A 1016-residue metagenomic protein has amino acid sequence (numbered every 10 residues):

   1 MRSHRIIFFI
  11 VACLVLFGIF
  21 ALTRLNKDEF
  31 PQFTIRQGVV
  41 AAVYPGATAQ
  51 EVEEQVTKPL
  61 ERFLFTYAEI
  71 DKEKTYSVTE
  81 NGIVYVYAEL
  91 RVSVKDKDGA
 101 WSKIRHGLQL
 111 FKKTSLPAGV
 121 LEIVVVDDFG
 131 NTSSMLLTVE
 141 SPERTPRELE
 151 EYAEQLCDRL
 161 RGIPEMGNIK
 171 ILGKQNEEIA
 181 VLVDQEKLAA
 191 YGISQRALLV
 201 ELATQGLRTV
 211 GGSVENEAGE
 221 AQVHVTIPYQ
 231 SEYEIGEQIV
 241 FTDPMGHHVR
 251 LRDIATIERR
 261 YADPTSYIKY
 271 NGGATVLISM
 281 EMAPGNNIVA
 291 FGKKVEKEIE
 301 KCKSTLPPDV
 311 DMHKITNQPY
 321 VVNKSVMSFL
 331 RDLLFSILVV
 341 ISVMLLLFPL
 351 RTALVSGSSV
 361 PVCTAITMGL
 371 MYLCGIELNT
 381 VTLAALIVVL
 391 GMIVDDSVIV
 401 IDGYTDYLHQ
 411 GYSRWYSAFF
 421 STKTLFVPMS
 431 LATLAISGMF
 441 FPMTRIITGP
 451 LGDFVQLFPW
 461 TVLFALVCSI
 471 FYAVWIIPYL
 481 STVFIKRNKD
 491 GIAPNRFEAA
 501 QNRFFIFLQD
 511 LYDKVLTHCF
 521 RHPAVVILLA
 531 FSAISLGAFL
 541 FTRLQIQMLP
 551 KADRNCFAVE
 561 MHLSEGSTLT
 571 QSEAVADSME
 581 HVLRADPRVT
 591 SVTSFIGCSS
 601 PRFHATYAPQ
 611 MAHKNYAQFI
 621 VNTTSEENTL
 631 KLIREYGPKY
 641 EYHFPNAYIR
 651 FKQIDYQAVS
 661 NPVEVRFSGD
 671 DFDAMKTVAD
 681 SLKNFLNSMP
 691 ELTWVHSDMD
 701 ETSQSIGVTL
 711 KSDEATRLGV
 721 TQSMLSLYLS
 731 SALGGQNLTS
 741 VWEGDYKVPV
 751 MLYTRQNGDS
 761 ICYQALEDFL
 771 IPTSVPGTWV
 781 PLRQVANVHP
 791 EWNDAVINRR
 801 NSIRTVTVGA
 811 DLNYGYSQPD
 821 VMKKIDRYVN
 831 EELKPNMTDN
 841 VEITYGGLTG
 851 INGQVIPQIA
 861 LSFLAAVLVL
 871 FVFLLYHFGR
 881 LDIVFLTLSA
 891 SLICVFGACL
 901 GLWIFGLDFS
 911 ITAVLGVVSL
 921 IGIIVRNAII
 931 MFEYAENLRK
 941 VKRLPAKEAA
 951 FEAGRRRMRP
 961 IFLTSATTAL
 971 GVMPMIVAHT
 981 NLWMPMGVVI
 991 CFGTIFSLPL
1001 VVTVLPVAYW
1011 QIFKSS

Functional and structural regions predicted by a protein language model:
M1-K27, L425, Y479, R496-L549 (+3 more regions): Signature of alpha-helical transmembrane segments and their immediate interfacial
R5, C13-A47, K95, Q109-L116 (+5 more regions): Transmembrane helices with small-residue packing motifs
V15, E51-D128, E186-L207, P228 (+3 more regions): Solvent-exposed, membrane-proximal periplasmic/extracellular interface segments of envelope transport and secretion
G18-R24, L338-T405, V872-R957, F962-H979 (+3 more regions): Hydrophobic transmembrane alpha-helices and their membrane-interface caps in long multi-pass transport proteins
K27-G38, T75-I83, A118-P142, K170-N176 (+14 more regions): Flexible hinge/switch segments at interdomain interfaces of large molecular machines
A41, K112, C157-L338, L345 (+7 more regions): Extracytoplasmic/periplasmic membrane-proximal domains and adjacent transmembrane bundles of envelope biogenesis
I315, V322, V326, I401 (+3 more regions): Helix-loop junctions and hydrophobic alpha-helical segments within the transmembrane domains of large membrane
L390-Y404, F426-I446, D453-E498, F619 (+5 more regions): Transmembrane alpha-helices and their membrane-interface boundaries in multi-pass membrane transporters and channels
